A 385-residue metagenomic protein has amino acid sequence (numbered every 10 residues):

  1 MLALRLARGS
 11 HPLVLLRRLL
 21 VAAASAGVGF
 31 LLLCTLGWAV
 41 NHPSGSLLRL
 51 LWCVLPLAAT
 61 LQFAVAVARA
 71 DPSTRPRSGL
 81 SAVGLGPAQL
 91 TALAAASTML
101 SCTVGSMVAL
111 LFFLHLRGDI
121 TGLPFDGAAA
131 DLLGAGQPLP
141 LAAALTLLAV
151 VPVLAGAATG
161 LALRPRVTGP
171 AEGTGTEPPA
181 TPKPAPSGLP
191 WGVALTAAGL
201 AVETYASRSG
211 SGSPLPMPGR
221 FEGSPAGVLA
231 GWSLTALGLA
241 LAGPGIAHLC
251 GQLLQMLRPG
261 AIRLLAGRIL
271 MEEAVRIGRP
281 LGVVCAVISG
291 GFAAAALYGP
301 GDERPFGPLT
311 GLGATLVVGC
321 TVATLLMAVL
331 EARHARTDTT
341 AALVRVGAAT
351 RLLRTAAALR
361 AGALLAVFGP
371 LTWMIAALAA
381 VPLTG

Functional and structural regions predicted by a protein language model:
M1-V28, P43, V54-R69, A185-G385: Hydrophobic multi-pass inner-membrane translocation pores used for secretion and envelope-lipid/glycan export
A23-F30, L50-S73, R77-S81, P87-S207: Transmembrane-helix bundle segments that line or gate the permeation/cavity pathway in multi-pass membrane proteins
C34-T35, A109-A128, L297-E303, M374-G385: Short helix-loop junctions at transmembrane helix boundaries
T35-S44: Short, hydrophobic transmembrane alpha-helix segments
